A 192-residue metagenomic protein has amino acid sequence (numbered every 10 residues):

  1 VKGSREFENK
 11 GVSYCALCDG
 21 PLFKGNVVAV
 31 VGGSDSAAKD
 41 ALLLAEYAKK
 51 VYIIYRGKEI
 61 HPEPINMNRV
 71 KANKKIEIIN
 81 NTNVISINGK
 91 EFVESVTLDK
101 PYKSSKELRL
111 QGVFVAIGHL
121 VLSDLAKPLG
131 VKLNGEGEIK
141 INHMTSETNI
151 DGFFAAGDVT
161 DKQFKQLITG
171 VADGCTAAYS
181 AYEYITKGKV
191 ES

Functional and structural regions predicted by a protein language model:
V1-G3, A41-L43, I65-N66, L125-P128 (+1 more regions): Short amphipathic alpha-helical segments
R5-L22, I117-F164, D173, E183: FAD-site-proximal beta/loop scaffold in flavoenzymes
P21-K24, A37-K39, I60-P62: Short, well-ordered, mixed-charge alpha-helical segments that flank or form enzyme active sites
G25-N26, A48, L110, I150: Short, well-ordered alpha-helix to beta-strand connector turns
G32-S34: Glycine-rich Rossmann-fold phosphate-binding loop(s) that bind the pyrophosphate of adenine dinucleotide cofactors
A38-L42, I150, V159-S192: A conserved FAD-binding loop/helix module that cradles the flavin
E46-H143, T186-S192: A Rossmann-like FAD-binding core segment of flavoenzymes
